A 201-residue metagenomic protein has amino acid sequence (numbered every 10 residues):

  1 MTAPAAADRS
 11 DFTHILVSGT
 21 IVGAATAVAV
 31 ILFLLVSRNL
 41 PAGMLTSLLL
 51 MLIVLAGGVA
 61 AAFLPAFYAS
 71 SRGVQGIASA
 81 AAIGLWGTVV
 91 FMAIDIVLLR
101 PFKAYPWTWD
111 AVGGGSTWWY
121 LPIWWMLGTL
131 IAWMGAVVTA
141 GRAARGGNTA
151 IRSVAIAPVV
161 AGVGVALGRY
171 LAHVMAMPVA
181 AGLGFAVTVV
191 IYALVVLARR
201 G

Functional and structural regions predicted by a protein language model:
T2-W86, V90-G201: Juxtamembrane/disordered regions of integral membrane proteins
